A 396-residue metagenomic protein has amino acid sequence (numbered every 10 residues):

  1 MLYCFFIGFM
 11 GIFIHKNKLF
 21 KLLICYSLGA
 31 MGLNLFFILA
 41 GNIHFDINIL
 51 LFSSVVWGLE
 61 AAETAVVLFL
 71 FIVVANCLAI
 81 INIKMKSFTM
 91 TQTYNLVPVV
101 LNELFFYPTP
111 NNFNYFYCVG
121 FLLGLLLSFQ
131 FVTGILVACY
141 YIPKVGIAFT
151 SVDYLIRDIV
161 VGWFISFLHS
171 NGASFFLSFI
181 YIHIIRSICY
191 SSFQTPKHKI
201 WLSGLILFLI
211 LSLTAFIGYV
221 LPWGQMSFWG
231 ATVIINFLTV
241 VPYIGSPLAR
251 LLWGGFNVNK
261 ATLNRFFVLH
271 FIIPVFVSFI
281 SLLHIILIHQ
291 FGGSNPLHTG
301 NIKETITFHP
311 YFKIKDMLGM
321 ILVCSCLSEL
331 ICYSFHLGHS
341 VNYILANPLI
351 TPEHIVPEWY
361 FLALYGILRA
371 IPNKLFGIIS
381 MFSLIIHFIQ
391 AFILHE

Functional and structural regions predicted by a protein language model:
M1-K86: Alpha-helical transmembrane segments of multi-pass membrane proteins predominantly involved in bioenergetics
M85-E396: Membrane-embedded alpha-helical bundles that constitute the cytochrome b-like, heme-associated redox core of multi-pass
